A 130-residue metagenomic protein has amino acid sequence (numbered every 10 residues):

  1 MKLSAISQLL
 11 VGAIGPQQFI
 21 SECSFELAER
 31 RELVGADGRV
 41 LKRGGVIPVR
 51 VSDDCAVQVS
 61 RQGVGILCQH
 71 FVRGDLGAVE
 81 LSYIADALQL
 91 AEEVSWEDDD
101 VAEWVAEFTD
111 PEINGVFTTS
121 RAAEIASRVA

Functional and structural regions predicted by a protein language model:
M1-A130: Acidic, Ser/Pro/Thr-rich low-complexity regulatory regions and the short amphipathic helical interaction modules they
